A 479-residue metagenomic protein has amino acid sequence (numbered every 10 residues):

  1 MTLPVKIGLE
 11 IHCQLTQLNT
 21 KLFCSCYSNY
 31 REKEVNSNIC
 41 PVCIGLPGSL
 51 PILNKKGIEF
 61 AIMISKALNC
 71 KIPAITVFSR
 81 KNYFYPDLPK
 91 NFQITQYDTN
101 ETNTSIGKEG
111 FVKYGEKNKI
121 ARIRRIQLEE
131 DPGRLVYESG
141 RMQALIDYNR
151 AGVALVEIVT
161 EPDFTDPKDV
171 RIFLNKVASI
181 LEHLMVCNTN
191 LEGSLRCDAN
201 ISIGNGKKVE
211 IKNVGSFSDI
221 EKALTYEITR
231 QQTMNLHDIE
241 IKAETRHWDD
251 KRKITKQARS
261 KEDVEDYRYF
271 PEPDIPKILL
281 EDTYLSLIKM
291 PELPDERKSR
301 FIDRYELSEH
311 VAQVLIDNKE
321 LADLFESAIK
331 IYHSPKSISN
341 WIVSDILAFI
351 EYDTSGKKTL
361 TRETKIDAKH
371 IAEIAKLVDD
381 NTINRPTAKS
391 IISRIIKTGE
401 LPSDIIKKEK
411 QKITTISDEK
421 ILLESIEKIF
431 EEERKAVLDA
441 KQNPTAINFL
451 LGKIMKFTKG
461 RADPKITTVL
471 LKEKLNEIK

Functional and structural regions predicted by a protein language model:
M1-E292, D303, E309, K330-S334 (+1 more regions): Basic, nucleic-acid-interacting segments
F60, I64, F173-K176, I180 (+14 more regions): Generic, well-ordered alpha-helical scaffold segments in large soluble proteins
Y148-V153, L191-C197, S218, I413-K479: C-terminal non-catalytic interaction appendages of large macromolecular assemblies
G193-N205, I302-E326, P335-D353, I366-I371 (+2 more regions): Core structural elements
L279, A312, L324-E326, S337-I338 (+6 more regions): Extended hydrophobic-aromatic, low-complexity segments
L285-K289, E296, E326-I331, I371-I383: Extended, non-catalytic structural segments that build the interaction scaffolds of large macromolecular assemblies
E306, I329-I338, T382, K441-A446: Structural motif
K358-A372, T382-K456: Strongly charged, low-complexity linkers/loops
